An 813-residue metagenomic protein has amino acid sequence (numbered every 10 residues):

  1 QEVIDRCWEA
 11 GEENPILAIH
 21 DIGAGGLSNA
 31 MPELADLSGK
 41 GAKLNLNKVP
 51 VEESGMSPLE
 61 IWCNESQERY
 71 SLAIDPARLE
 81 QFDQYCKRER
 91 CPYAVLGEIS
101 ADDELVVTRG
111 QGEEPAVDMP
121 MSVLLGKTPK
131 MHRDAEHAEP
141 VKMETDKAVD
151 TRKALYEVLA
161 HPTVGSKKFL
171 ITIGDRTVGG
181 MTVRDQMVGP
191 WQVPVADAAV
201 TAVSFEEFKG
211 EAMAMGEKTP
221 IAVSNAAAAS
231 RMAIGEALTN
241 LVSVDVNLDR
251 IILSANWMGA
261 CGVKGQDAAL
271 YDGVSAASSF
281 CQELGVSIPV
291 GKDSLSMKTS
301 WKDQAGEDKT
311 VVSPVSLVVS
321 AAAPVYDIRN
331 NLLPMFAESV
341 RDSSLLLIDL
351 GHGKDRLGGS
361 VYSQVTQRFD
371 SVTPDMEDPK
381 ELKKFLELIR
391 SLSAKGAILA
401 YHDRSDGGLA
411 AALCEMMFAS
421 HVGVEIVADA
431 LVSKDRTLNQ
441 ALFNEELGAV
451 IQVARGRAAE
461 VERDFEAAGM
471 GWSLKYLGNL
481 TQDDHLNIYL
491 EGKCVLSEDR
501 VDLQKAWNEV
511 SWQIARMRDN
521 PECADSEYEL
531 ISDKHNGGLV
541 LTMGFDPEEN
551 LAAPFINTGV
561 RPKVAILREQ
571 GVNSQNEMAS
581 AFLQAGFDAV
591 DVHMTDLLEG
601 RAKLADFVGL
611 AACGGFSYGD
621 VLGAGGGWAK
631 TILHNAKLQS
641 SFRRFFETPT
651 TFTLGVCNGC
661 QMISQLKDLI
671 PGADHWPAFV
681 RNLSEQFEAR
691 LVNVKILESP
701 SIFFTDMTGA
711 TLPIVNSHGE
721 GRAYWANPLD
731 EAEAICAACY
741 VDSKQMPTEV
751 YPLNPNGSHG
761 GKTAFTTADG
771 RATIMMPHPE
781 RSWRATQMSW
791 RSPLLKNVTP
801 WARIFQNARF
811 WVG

Functional and structural regions predicted by a protein language model:
Q1-G609, C613, Y618, T631-R643 (+3 more regions): Glycine/proline-enriched, intrinsically flexible loops and inter-domain linkers
N29, L253, A411, Q665-L666 (+2 more regions): Short, function-defining helix-loop hinge/capping sites that tune catalysis or transport
A77-R78, A101, G351-G353, G659-Q661 (+5 more regions): Short acidic/polar capping segments at secondary-structure boundaries
P92, S287, T650-F652, R771: Proline-centered loop/turn at the N-terminus of a beta-strand
V95, L347, L654-V656, M775: A structural signal for short, well-ordered beta-strand segments and their strand-loop junctions that often border
L357, V461, N576, V621-G623 (+3 more regions): Short glycine-/acidic-enriched loop or helix-start segments at secondary-structure transitions that form or flank
L477, G600-A602, R643-R644, W676-G813: Amide-donor transfer/coupling interface in amidating biosynthetic enzymes
F616-S701: Cysteine-nucleophile active-site neighborhood
